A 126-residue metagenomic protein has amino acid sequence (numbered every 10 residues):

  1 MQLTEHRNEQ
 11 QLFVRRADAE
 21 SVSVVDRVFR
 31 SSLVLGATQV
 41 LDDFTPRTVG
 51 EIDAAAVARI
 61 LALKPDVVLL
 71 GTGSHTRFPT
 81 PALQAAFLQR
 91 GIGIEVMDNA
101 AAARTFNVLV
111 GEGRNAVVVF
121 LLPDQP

Functional and structural regions predicted by a protein language model:
M1-A54, L63, G111-P126: Non-catalytic interface/targeting segments
D42-D43, T76-P79, T105: Short active-site-adjacent helix-start/loop capping segments
D53-R59, T105-F106: Short, charged beta->alpha transition segments
I60-M97: Mid-chain, well-packed structural core segment of small domains
A82, V108-L109: Active-site-proximal loop->helix
N99-R104: Short acidic loop-to-helix transition motifs that present clustered carboxylates
